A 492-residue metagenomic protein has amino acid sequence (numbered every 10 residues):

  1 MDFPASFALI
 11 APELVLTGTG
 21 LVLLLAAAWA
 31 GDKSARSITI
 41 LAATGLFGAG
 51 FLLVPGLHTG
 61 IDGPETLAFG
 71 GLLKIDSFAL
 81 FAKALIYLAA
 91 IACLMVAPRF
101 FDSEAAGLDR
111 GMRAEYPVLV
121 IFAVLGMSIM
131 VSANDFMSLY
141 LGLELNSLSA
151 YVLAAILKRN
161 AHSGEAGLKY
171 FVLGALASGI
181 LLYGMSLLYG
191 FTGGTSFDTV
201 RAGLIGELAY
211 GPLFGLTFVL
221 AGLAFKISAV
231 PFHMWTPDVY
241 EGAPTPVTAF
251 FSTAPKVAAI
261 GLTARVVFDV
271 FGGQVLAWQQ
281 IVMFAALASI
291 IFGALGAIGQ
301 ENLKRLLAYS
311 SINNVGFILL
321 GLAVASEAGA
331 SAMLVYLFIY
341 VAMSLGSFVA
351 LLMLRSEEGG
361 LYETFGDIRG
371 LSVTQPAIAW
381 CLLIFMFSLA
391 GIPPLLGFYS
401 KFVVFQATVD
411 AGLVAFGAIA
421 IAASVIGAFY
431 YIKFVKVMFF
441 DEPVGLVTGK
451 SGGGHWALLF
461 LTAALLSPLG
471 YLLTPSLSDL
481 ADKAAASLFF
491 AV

Functional and structural regions predicted by a protein language model:
M1-V492: Alpha-helical transmembrane segments of multi-pass membrane proteins predominantly involved in bioenergetics
